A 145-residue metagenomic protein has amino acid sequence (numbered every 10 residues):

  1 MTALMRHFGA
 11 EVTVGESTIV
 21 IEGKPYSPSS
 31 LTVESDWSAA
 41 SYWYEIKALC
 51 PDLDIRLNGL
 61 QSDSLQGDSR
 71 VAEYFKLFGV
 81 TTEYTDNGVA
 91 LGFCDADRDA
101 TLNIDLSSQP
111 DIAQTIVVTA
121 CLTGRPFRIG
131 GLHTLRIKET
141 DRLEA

Functional and structural regions predicted by a protein language model:
M1-A145: Short, structured segments at the rim of ligand-binding sites
